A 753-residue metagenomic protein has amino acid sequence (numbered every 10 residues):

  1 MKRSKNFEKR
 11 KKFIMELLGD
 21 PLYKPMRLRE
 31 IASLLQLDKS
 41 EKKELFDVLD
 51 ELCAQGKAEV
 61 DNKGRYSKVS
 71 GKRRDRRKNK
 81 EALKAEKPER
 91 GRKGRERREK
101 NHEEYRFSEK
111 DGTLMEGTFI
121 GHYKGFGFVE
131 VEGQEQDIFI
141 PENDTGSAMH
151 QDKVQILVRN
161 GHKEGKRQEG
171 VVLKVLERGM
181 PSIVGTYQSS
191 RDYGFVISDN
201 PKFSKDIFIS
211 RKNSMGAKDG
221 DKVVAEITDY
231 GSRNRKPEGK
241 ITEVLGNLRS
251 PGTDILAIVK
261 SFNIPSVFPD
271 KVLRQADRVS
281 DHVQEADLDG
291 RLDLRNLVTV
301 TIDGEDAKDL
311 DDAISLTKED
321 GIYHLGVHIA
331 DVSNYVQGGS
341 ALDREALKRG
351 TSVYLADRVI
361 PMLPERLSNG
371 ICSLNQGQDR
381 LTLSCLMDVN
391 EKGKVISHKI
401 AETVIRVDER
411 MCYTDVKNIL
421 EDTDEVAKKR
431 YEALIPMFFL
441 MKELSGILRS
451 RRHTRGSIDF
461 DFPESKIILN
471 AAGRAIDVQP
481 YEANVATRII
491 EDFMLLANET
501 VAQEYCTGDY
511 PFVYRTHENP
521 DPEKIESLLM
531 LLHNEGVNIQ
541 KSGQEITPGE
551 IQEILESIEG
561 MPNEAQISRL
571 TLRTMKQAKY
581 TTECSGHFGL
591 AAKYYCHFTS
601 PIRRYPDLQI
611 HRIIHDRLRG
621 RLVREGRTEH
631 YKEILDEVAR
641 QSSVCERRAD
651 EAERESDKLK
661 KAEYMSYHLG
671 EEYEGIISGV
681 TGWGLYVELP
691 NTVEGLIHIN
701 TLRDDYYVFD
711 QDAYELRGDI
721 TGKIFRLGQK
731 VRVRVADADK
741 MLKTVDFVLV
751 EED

Functional and structural regions predicted by a protein language model:
M1-G326, S333-D379, K417, Y714-L716 (+3 more regions): Charge-lined substrate channels and their catalytic hotspots, especially those that engage the 3′ end of RNA
Y230, A257-K260, I264, K271-D705 (+3 more regions): Electropositive polyanion-binding surfaces
